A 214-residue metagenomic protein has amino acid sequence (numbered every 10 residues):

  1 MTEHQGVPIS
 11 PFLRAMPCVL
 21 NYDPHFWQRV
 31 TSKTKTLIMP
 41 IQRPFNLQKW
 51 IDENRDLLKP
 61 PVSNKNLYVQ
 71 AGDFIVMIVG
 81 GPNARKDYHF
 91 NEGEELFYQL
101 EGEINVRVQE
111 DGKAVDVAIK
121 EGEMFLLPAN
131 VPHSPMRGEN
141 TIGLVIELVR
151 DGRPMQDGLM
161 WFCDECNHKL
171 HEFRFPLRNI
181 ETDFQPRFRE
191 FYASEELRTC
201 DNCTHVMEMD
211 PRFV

Functional and structural regions predicted by a protein language model:
S10, R14, R29-S32: Low-acidity, Ser/Thr- and Arg-rich intrinsically disordered low-complexity segments
D23-G80, R85-D87, P186-V214: A short, N-terminal "cap"/entry segment at the start of jelly-roll beta-barrel domains of the cupin/DSBH fold
V76, D87-F90, E94-Q99, D116-V117 (+2 more regions): His/acidic/aromatic-lined binding-pocket segments of jelly-roll/cupin-type domains and related regulatory beta-sandwich
V79, I119-E139, E147-L148: Conserved metal-binding segment of the jelly-roll/cupin
F90-Q109, G143-I146: Short, conserved beta-strand element in jelly-roll/cupin
L148-V214: Cys/His-clustered metal-coordination modules, chiefly Zn-binding fingers
